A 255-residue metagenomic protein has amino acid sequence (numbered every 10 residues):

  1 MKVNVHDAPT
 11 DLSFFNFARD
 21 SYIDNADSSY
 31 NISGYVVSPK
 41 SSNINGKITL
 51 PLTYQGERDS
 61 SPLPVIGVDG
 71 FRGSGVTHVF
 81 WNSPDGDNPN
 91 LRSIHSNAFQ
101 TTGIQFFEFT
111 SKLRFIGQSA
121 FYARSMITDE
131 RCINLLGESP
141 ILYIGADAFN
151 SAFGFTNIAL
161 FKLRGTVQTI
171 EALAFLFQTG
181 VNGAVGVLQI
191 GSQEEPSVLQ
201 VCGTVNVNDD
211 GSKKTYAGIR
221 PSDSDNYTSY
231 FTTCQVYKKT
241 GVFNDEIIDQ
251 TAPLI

Functional and structural regions predicted by a protein language model:
M1-N31, S42-V65, S74-S93, T101-F115 (+3 more regions): Structural signature of tandem-repeat unit edges
I32-S38: A short, structured beta-strand/loop element
